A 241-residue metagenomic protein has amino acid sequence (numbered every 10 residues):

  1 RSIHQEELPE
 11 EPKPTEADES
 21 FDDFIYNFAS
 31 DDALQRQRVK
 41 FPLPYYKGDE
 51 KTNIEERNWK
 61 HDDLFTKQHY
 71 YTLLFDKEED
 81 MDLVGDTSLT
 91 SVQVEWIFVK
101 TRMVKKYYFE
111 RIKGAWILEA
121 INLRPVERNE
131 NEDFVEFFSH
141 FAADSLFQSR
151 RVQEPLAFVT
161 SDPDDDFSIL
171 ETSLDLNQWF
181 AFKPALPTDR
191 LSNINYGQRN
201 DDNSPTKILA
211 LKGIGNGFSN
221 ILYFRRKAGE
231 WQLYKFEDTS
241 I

Functional and structural regions predicted by a protein language model:
R1-Y46: Sec-dependent signal peptide cleavage junction
P14-F21, F98, R102, E127-F134: Solvent-exposed, acidic/flexible segments
F24, P42-P44, Y107-Y108, F137-H140 (+1 more regions): A structural feature that tracks compact, well-ordered secondary-structure segments with a strong bias toward
A33-Q37, W116-I117, Q148-R151, W231-L233: Short loop/beta submotifs within extracellular cysteine-rich repeat domains
F41-K51, P155-D164: Acidic helix-start/capping segments at beta-turn-to-alpha-helix junctions
Y45-M103, D166-F218: Surface-exposed, charged secondary-structure patches
V99-N129, G217-I241: Short beta-strand edge/turn micro-motifs at domain boundaries
A115-R151, P155-L170: Surface-exposed beta-loop interaction hotspot
